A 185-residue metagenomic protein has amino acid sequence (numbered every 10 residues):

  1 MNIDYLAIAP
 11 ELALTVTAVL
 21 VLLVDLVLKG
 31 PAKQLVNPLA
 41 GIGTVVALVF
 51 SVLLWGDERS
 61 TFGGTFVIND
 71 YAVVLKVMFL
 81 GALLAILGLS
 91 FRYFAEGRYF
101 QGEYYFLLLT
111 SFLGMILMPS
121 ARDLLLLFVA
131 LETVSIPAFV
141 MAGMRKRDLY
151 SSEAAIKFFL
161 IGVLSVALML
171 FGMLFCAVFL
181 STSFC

Functional and structural regions predicted by a protein language model:
M1-C185: Alpha-helical transmembrane segments of multi-pass membrane proteins predominantly involved in bioenergetics
